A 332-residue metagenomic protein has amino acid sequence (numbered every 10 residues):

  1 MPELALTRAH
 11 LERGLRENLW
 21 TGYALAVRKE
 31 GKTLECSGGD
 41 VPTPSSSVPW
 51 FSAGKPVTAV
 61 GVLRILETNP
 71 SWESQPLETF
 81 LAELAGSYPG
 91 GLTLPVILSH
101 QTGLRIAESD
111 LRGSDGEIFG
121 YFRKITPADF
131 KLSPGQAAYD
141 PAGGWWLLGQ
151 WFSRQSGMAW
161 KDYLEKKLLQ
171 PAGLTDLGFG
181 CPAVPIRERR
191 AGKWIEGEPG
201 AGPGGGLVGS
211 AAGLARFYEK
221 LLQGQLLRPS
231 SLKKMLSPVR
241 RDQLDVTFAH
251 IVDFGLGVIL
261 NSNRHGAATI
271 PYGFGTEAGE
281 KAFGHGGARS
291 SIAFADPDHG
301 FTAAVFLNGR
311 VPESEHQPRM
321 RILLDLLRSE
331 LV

Functional and structural regions predicted by a protein language model:
E3, T7, W50-G54, T58 (+5 more regions): Hydrophobic (often cysteine-bearing) scaffold residues that line and stabilize catalytic clefts of nucleotide/cofactor
H10-T43, E73, L111-S114, G257-I259 (+3 more regions): A short, well-structured edge-of-sheet supersecondary motif
E12-L15, L244-T247, E277-F283: Short, P/G- and charge-enriched loop/turn segments at secondary-structure junctions
R13-A24, D40-V96, D129-G143, G202-G205: Short active-site loop at a secondary-structure junction that contains or immediately precedes the catalytic residue(s)
W20, K32, S87-E277: Short, surface-exposed loop or secondary-structure junction motifs that flank catalytic or metal-binding residues
F152, L221, P297, F306-G309: Short beta-strand segments enriched in hydrophobic/aromatic residues within well-folded beta-rich domains
G200-V208, G279-F294, L307-E313: Glycine-rich phosphate/pyrophosphate-binding beta-alpha loops
P238-V246, N263, P312-V332: Short, gly/Ser/Thr-rich active-site loops of penicillin-recognizing serine hydrolases
